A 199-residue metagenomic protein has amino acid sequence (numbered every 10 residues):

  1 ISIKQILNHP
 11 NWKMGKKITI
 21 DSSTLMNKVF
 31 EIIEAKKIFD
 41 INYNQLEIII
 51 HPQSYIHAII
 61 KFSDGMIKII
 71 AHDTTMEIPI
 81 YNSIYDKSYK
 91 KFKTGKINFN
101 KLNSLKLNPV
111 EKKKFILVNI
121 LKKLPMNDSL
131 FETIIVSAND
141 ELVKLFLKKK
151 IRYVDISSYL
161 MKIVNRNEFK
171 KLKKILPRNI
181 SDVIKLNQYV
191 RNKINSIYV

Functional and structural regions predicted by a protein language model:
I1-V199: Catalytic, metal-anchored helix/loop core of enzyme active sites in primary metabolism
